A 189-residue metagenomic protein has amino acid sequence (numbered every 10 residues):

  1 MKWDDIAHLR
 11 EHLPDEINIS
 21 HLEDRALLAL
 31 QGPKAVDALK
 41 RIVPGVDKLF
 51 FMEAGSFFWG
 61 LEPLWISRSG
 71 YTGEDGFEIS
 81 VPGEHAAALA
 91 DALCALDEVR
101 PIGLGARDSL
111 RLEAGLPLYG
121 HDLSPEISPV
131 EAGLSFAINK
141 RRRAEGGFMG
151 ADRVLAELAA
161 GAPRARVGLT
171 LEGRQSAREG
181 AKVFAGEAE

Functional and structural regions predicted by a protein language model:
M1-E189: Conserved, structured C-terminal
